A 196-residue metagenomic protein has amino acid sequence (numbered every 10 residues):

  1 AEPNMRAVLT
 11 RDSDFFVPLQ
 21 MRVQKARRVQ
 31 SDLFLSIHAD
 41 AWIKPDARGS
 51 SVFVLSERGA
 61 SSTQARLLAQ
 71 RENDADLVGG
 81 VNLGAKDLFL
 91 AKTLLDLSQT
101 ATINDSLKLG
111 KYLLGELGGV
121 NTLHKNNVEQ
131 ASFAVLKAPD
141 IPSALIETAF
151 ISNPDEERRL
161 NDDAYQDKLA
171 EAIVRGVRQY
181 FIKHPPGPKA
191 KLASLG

Functional and structural regions predicted by a protein language model:
A1-D87, Q99-K111, A190-G196: Catalytic-core regions of hydrolytic enzymes
I43, L94-L195: Active-site-adjacent mobile loop/cap segments within catalytic or ligand-binding domains
